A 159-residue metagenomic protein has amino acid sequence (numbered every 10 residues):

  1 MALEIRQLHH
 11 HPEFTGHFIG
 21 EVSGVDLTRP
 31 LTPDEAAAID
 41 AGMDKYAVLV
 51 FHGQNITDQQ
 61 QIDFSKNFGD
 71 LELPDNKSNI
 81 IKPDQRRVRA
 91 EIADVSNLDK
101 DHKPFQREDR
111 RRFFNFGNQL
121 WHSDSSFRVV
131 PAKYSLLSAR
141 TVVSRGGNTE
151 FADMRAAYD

Functional and structural regions predicted by a protein language model:
A2-D159: Fe(II)/2-oxoglutarate oxygenase catalytic core
